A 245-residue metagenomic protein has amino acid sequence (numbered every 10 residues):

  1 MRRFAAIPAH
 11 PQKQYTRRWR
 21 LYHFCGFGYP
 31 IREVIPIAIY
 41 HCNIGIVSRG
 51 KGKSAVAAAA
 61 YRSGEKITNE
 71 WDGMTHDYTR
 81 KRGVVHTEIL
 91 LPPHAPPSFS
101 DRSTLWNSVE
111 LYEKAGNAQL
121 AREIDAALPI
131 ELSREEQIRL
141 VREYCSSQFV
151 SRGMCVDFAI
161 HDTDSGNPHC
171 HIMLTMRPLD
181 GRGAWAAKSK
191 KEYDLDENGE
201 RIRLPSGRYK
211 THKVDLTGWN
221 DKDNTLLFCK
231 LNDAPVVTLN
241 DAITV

Functional and structural regions predicted by a protein language model:
R2-A5, C155-D157: Beta-sheet entry/capping signal
R3-T16: N-terminal polybasic/positive-inside topogenic patches
Y15, R20-V245: N-terminal nicking endonuclease/strand-transfer module with a His-rich metal-binding environment and a catalytic Tyr
